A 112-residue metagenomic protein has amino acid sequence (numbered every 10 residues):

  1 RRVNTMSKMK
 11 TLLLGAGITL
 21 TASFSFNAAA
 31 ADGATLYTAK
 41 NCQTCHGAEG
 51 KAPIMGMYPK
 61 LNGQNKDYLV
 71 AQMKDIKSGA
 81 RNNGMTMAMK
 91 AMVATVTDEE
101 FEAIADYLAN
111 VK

Functional and structural regions predicted by a protein language model:
R1-M6: Short, Lys/Arg-enriched N-terminal segments with co-localized hydrophobic residues within the first ~10-30 amino acids
S7-A28: Classic N-terminal secretory signal peptides
L20, A91-K112: C-terminal capping alpha-helices of c-type cytochrome domains
T21-T38, A52-P53, M57: Electrostatic cytochrome c docking/interface patches
A34, G47-S78, K90-T95: Gly/Gly-Pro-rich "capping" loops immediately C-terminal to redox-active cysteine motifs in periplasmic/lumenal
T38-N41, E49, N65, E100: Short pre-active-site segment immediately N-terminal to redox-active cysteine/selenocysteine motifs in thiol-based
N41-A48, I104, L108: The canonical Cys-X-X-Cys-His
